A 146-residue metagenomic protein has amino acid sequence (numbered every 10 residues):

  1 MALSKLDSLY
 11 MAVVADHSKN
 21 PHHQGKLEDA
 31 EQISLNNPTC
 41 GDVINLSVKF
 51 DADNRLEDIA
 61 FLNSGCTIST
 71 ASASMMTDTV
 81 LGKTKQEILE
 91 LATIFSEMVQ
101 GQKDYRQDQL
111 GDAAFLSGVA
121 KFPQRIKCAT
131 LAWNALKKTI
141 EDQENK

Functional and structural regions predicted by a protein language model:
M1-E28, K85-K146: C-terminal binding/interaction regions
Q24-N63: Structured beta-strand/loop patches that form or line metal/cofactor-binding pockets in enzymes
I44, S74, K127: Active-site phosphate/pyrophosphate-handling residues
D51, K83-Q86: Short coil/turn linker and secondary-structure boundary residues
N63, L81-G82, A132: A generic structural motif
S64-S69: Short, thiol/selenol-centered motifs that function as redox-active sites or metal-ligating centers
T70-A71, E90: Alpha-helical macromolecular-interaction surfaces
S72-T84: Alpha-helical support elements that line or immediately flank enzyme active sites and cofactor-binding pockets
